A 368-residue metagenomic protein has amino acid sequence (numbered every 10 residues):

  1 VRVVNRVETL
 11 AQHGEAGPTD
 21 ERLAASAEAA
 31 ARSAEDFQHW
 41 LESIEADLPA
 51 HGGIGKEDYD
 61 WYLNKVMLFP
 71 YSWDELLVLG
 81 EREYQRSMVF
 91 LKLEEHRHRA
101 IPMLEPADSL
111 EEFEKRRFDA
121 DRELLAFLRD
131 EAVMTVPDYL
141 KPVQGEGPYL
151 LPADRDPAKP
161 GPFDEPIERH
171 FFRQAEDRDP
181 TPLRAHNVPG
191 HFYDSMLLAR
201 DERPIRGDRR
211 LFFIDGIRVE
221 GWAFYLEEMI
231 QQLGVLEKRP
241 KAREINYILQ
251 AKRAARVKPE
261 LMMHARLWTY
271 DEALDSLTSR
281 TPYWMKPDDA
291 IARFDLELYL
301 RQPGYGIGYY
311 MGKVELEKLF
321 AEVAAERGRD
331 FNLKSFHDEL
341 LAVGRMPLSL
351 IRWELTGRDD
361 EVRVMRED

Functional and structural regions predicted by a protein language model:
V1-D368: N-terminal maturation segment of proteins
